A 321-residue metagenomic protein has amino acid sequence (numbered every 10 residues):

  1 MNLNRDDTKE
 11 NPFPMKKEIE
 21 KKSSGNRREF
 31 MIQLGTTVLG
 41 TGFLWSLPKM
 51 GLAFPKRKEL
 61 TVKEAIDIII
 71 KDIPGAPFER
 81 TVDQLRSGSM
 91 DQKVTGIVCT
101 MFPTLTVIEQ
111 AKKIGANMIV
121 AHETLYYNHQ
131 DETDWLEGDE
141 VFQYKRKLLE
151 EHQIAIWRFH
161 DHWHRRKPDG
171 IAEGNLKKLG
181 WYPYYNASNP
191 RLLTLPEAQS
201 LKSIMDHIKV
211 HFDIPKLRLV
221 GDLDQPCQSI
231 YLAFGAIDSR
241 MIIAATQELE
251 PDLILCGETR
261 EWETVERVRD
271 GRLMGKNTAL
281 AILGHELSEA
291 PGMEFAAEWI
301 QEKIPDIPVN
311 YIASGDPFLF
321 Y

Functional and structural regions predicted by a protein language model:
L3, N11-Y321: Hydrophobic structural segments
